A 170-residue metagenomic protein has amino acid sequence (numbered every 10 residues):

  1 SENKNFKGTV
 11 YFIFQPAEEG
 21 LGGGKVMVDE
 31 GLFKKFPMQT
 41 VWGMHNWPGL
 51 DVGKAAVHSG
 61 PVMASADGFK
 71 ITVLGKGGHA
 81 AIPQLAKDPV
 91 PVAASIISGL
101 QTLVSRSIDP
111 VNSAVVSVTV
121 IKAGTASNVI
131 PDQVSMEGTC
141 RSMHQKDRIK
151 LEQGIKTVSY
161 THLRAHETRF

Functional and structural regions predicted by a protein language model:
K4-P131: Histidine/acidic-residue-rich, glycine-tolerant segments that coordinate divalent metal ions
K7, C140, A165-H166: Short, exposed beta-strand "edge-strand" segments with a Pro/Gly-rich flavor and a Y/T-containing core
E18, G77, H144-K146, R169: Residues that cap or initiate secondary-structure elements
P131-L151: A conserved active-site cap/scaffold subdomain adjacent to cofactor or substrate pockets
L151-T157: Short amphipathic alpha-helices in soluble, non-transmembrane regions that often serve as interface/regulatory elements
T161-F170: Conserved small/polar residues in nucleotide/adenosyl-binding loops
